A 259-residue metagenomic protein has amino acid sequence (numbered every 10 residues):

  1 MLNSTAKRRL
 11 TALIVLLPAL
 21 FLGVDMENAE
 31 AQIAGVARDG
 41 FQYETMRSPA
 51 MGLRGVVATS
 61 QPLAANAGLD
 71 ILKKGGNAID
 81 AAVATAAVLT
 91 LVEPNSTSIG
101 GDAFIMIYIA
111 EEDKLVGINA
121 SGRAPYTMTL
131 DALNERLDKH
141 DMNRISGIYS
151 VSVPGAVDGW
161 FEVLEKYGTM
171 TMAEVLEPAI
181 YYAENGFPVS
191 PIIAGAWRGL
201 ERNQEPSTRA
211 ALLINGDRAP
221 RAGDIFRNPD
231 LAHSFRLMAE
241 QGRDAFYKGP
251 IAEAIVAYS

Functional and structural regions predicted by a protein language model:
L2-I14: Bacterial N-terminal signal peptides that target proteins for export
A12-V24: Bacterial N-terminal signal peptides
V24-Q32: Signal peptide processing junction and immediate N-terminal pro/mature segment of secreted/exported proteins
Q32-N66, A78-K248, A252-S259: Noncatalytic scaffold domains of N-terminal-nucleophile
D70-L72: Long, structured ligand/cofactor-binding scaffold of large enzymes
